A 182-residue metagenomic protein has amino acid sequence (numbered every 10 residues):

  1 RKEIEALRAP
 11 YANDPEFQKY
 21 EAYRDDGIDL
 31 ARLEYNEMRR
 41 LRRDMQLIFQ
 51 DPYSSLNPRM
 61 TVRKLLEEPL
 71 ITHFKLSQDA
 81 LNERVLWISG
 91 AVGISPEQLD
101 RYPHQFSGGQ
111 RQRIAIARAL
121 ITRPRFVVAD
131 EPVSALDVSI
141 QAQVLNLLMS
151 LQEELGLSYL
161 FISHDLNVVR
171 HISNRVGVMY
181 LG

Functional and structural regions predicted by a protein language model:
P15, E21-D25, D29-L30, D79-E97: Conserved ABC ATPase "signature" region
R43, H104, T122, A129 (+2 more regions): Conserved signature/switch motifs of ABC ATPase nucleotide-binding domains
M60-I71: Q-loop/switch helix immediately C-terminal to the Walker
Y102-F106, Q110: Conserved ABC ATPase signature
I116, V144: Hydrophobic anchor residue at the start of the ABC signature
I121-R125, Q141: A short, proline-enriched helix->beta-strand linker immediately N-terminal to the Walker B motif in ABC-type P-loop
